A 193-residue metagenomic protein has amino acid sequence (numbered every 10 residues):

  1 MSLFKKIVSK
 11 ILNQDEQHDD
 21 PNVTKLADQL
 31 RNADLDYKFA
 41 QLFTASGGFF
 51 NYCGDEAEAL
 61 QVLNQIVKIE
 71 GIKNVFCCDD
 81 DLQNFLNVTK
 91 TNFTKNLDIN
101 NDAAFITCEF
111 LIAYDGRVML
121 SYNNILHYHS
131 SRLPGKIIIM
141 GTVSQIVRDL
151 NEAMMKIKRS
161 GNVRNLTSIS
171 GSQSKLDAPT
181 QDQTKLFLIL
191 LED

Functional and structural regions predicted by a protein language model:
S2-D193: The feature marks the mature, well-folded catalytic cores of soluble enzymes
